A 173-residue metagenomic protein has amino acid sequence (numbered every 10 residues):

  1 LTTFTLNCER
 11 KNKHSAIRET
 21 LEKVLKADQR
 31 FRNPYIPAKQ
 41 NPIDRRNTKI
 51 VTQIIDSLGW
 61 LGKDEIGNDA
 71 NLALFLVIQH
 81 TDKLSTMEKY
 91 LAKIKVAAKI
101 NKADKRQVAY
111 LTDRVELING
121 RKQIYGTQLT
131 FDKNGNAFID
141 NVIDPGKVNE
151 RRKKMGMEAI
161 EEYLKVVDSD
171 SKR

Functional and structural regions predicted by a protein language model:
L1-K13: Bacterial Sec-dependent N-terminal signal peptides
T2, D56, K153: Short polybasic/polar patches that bind polyanions
T2, R45, P145-G146: A generic "functional-site adjacency" signal
T3-T5, T20, Q128: Acidic/proline-rich low-complexity IDRs
R10-G120, G126: N-terminal helix-rich structural modules
L91-S171: Mature-region segments of soluble proteins
